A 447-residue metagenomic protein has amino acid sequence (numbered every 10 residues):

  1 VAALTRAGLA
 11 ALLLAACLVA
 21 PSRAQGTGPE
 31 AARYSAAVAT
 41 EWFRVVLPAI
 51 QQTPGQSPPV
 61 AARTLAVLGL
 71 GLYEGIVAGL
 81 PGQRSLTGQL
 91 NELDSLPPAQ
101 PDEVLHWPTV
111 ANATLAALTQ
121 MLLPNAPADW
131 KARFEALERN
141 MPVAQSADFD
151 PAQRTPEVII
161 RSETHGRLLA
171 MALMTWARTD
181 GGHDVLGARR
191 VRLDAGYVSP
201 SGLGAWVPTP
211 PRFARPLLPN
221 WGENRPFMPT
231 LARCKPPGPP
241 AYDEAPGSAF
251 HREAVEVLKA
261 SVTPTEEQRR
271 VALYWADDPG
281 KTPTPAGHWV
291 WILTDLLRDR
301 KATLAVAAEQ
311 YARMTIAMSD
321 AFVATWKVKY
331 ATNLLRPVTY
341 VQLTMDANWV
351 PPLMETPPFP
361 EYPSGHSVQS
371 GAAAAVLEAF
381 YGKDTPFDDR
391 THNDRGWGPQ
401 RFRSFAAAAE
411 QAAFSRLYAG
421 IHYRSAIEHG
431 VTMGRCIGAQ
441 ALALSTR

Functional and structural regions predicted by a protein language model:
V1-L4: N-terminal secretory signal peptides that target proteins for export/translocation
A7-C17: Bacterial N-terminal signal peptides
A11, S22-A24: Cleavable N-terminal signal peptides
Q25-R447: Acidic/polar surface patches and capping/hinge elements
